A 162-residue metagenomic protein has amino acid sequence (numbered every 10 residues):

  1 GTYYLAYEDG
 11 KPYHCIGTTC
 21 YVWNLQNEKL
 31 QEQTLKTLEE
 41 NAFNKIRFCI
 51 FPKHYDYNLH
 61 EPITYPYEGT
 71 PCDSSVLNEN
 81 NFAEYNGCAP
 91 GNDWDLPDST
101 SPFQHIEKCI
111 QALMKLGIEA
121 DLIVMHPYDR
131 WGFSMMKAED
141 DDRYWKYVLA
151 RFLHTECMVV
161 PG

Functional and structural regions predicted by a protein language model:
T2, A6-G162: Active-site mouth of glycoside hydrolases
